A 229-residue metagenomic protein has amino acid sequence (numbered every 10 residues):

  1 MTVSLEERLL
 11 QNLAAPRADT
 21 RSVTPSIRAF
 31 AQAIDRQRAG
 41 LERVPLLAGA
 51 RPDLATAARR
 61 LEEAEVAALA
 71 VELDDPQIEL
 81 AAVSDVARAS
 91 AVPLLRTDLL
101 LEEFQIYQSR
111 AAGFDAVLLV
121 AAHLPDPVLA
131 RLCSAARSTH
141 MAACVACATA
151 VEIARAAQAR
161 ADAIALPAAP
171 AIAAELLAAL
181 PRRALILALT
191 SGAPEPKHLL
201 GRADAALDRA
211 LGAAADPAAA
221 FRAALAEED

Functional and structural regions predicted by a protein language model:
M1-L94, L101-F104, A135, T139-A165 (+2 more regions): Conserved N-terminal beta1-alpha1 strand-loop-helix module at the mouth
E65-V66, A89-P93, A111-V117, R137-A142 (+3 more regions): Glycine-enriched alpha-helix->loop->beta-strand junction motifs that scaffold or abut catalytic
S84, R110-A112, R131-A135: Active-site-proximal loop->helix
L99-L100, H123: Residue-level preference for alpha-helix termini and adjacent loops
Q105-H123, L129: A short alpha/beta connector and helix-capping loop motif
L124-C133, V145: Solvent-exposed, charged amphipathic helical/linker segments at domain boundaries
P167, L187-D229: C-terminal active-site rim and adjoining tail of enzyme catalytic domains
